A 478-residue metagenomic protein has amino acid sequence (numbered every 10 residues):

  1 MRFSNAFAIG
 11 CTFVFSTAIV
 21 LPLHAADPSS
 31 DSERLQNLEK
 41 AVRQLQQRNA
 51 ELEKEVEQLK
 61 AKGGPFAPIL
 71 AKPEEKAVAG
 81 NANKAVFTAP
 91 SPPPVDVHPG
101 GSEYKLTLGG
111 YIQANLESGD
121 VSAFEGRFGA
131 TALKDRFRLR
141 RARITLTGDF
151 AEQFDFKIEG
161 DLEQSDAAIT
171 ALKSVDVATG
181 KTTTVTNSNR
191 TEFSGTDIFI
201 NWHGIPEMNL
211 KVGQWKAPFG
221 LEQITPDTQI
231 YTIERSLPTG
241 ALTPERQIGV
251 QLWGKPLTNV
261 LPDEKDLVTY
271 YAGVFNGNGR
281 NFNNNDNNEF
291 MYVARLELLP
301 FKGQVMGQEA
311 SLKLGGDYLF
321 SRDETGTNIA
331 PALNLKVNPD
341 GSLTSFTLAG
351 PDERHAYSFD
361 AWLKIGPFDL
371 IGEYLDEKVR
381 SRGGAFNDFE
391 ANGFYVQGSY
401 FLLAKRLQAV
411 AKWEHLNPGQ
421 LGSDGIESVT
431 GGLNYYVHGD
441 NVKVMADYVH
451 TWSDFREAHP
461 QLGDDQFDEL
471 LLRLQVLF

Functional and structural regions predicted by a protein language model:
M1-C11: Bacterial N-terminal signal peptides that target proteins for export
I9-I19: Bacterial N-terminal signal peptides
L21-R127, L172-S174, P262-K265, F478: N-terminal periplasmic/intermembrane-space "pro-region" immediately following the signal or transit peptide
S32, V42-R43, R48, K62 (+8 more regions): Residue-level detection of beta-strand scaffold positions
E39, E53-E55, E159, E234 (+4 more regions): Acidic-residue sensor for enzyme active/binding pockets
P92-R280, N285-M306, K313, Y318-F320 (+3 more regions): Outer membrane beta-barrel
A130-T131, S174-S188, I198-H203, Q214 (+2 more regions): Outer-membrane beta-barrel pore domains
